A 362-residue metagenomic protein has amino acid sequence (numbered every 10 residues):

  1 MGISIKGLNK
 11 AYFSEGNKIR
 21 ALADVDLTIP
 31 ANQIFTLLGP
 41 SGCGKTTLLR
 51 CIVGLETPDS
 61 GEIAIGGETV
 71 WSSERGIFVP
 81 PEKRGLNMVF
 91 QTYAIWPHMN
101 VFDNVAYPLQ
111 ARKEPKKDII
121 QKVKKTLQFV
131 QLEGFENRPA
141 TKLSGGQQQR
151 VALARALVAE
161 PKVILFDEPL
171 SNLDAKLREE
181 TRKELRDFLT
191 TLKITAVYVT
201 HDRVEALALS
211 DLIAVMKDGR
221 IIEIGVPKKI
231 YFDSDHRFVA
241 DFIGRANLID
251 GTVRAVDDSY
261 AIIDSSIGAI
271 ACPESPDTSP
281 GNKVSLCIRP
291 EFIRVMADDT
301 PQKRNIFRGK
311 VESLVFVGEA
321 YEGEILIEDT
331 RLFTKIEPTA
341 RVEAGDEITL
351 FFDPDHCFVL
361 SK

Functional and structural regions predicted by a protein language model:
S4, T28, A64, T349-F351: ABC ATPase nucleotide-binding domain
V25-T36: Pre-Walker A (P-loop) beta-loop-beta motif of ABC nucleotide-binding domains
L38-P40: The feature captures the beta-strand-to-loop junction immediately N-terminal to the Walker
V53: Helix-to-loop junction immediately C-terminal to a conserved catalytic motif
G61-S73: Conserved ABC transporter NBD signature motif
G85-N87, Q91, I95-F238: ABC ATPase nucleotide-binding domains
F232, Y260, S265-E312, T339-K362: Glycine/charge-rich catalytic "coupling/switch" loops of P-loop NTPases
